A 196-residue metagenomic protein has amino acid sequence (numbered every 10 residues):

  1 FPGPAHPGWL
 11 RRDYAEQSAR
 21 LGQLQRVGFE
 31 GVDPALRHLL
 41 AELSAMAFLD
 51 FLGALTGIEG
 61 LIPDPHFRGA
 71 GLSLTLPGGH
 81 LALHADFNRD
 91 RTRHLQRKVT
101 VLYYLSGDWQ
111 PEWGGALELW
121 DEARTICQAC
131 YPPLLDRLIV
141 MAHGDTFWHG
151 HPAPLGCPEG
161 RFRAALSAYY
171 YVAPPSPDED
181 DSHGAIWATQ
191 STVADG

Functional and structural regions predicted by a protein language model:
F1-L55: Non-heme Fe(II)/2-oxoglutarate
P4-G8, E59, P63, G79: Amphipathic alpha-helical interaction segments
P34-A35, L43, A47, F51 (+4 more regions): Short, well-structured alpha-helical interface segments that form or flank functional binding sites
L36-A41, G57-I62, R89-R91: Short helix-to-loop capping/linker segments positioned immediately adjacent to catalytic or ligand/cofactor-binding
F48, G53, G57-L61, P77 (+1 more regions): Short helix-capping and hinge/turn segments at secondary-structure transitions, especially at repeat and domain
G53-A54, L102-Y104: Short, well-ordered amphipathic alpha-helices
E59-G69, W113: A short coil-to-beta-strand element that immediately follows conserved catalytic motifs
S73, G78-V99, L105-G196: Catalytic core of Fe(II)/2-oxoglutarate
